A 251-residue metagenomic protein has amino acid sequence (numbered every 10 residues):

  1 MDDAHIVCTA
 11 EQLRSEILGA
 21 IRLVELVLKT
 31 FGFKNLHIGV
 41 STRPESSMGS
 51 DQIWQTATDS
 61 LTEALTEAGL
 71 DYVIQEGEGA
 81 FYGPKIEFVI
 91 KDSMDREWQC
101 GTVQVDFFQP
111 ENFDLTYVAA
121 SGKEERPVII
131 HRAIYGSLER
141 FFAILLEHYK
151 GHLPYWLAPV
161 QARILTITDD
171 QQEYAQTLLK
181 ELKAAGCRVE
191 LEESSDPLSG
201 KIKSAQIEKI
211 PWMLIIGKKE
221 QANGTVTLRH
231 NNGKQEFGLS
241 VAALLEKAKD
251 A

Functional and structural regions predicted by a protein language model:
M1-A251: NTP/phosphate- and nucleic-acid-binding module
